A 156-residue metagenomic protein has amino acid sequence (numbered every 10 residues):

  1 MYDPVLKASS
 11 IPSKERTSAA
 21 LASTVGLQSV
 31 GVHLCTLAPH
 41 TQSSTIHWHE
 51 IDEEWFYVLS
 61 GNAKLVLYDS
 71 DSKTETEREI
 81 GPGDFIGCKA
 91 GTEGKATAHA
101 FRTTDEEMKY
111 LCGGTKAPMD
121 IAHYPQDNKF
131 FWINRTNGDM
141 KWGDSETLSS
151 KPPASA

Functional and structural regions predicted by a protein language model:
M1-G31, P39, H123-A156: A short, N-terminal "cap"/entry segment at the start of jelly-roll beta-barrel domains of the cupin/DSBH fold
A22-V30, T41-W55, K73-E75: A short beta-loop-beta micro-motif enriched in histidine and acidic residues
V32-T36, W55, E77, F85-G87 (+2 more regions): Conserved hydrophobic/aromatic beta-strand scaffold that supports enzyme active sites
L34-A38, H49-D69, G114: Short, conserved beta-strand element in jelly-roll/cupin
Q42-S43, K64, D84-A100: Histidine-centered metal-chelating micro-motifs
S44-H49, L67, R78, H99-R102: Short histidine-centered beta-strand/loop micro-motifs that create catalytic or ligand/metal-coordination sites
D69-E93: Short acidic-glycine-tyrosine-enriched beta hairpin
A90-D120: Ligand-binding loop in jelly-roll beta-barrel domains
